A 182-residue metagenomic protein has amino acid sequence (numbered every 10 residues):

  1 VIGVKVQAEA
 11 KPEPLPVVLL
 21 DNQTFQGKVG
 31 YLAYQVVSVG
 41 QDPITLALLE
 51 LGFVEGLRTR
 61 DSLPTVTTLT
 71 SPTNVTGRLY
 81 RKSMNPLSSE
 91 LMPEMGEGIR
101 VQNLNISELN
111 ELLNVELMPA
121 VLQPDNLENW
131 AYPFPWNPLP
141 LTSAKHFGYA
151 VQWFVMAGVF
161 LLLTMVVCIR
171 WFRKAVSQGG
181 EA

Functional and structural regions predicted by a protein language model:
V1-A182: Surface-exposed, charge/polar-rich loops and edge strands
